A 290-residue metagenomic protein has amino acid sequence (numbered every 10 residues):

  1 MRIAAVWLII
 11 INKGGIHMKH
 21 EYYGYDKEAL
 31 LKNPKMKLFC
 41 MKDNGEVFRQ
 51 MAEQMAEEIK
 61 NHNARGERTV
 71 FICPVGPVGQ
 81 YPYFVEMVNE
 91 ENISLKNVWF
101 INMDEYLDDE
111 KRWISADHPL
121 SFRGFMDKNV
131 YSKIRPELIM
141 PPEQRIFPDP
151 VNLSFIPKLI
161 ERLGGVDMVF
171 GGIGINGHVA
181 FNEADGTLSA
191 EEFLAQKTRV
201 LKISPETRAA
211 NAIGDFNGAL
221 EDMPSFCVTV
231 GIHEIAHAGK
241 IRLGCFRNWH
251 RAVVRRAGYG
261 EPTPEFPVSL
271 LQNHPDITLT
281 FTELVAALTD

Functional and structural regions predicted by a protein language model:
M1-H17: Short, Lys/Arg-enriched N-terminal segments with co-localized hydrophobic residues within the first ~10-30 amino acids
H17-F71: N-terminal glycine-/serine-/threonine-rich phosphate-binding loop
K19-Y25, K35, K42, M51 (+1 more regions): ATP/nucleoside-binding phosphotransfer catalytic cores, i.e., glycine-rich phosphate-binding loops
H20-F39, E46, S94-F170, D222: Ligand-binding beta-strand-loop-alpha-helix segment within the catalytic cores of soluble metabolic enzymes
K60-N92: Glycine-rich N-terminal segment of FAD-binding domains in flavoprotein oxidoreductases, spanning the beta-loop-helix
F71-Q80, I175-H178, N248-H250: Gly/Ser/Thr-rich loops at beta-strand to alpha-helix junctions that form or flank small-molecule/cofactor-binding
V85-S94, D117-H118, A184-F193: A glycine- and small-aliphatic-rich helix-loop capping segment at beta-alpha/alpha-beta transitions that lines
A180-V230: Class I SAM-dependent methyltransferase SAM-binding "motif I" and its flanking Rossmann-like core
